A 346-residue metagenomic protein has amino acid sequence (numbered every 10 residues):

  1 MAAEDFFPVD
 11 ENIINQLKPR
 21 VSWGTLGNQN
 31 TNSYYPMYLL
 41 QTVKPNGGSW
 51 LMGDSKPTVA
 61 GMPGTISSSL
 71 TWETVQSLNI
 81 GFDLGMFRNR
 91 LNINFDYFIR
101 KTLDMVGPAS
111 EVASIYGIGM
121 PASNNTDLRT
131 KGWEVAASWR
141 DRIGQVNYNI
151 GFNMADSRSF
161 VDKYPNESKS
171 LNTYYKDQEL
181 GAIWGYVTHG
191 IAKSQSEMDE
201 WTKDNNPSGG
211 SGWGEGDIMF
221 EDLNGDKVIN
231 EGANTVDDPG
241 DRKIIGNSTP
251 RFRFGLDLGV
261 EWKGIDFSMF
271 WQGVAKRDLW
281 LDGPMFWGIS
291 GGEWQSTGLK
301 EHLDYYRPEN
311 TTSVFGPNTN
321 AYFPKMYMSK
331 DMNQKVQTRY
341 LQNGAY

Functional and structural regions predicted by a protein language model:
M1-G48, M62-G64, S68-Y346: Outer/extracellular conduits and scaffolds centered on Gram-negative outer-membrane beta-barrels
V59: Regulatory/sensor and coupling segments of signal-transduction and defense proteins
